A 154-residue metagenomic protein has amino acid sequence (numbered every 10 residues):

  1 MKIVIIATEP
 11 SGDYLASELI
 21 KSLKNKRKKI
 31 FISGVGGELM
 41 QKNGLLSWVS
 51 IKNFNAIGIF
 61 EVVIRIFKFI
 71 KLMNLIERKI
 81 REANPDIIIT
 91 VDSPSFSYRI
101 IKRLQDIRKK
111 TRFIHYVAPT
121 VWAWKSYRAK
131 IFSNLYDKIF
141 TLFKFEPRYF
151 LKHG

Functional and structural regions predicted by a protein language model:
I3-G154: Active-site and donor-binding regions of nucleotide-sugar-utilizing enzymes
